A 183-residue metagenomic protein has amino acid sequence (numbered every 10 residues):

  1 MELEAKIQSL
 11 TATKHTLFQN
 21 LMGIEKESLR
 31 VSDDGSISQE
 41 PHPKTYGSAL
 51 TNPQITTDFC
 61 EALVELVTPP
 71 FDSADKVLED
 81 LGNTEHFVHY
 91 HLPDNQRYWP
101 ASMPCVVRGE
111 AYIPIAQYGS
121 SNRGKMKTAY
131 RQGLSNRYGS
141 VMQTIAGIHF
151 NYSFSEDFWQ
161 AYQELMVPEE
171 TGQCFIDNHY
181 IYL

Functional and structural regions predicted by a protein language model:
M1-S135, M142-A146, I181: Terminal catalytic/cofactor-binding subdomain
G119-R137, T144, Y152-L183: Loop-rich catalytic cores of soluble enzymes, especially ATP-dependent carboxylate-amine ligases and other
H149: Histidine-centered active-site/metal-ligand motif
